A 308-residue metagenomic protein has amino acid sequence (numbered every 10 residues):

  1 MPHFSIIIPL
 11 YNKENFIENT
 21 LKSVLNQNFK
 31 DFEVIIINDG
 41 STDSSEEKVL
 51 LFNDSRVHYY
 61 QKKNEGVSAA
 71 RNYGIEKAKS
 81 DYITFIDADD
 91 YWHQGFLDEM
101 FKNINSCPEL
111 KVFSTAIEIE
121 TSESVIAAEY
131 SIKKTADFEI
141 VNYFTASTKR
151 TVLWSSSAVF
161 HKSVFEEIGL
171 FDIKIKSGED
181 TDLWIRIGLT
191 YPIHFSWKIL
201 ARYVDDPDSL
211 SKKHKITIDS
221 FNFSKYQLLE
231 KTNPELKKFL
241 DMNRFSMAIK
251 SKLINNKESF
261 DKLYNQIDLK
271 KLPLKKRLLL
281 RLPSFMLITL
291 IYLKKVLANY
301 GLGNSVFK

Functional and structural regions predicted by a protein language model:
M1-S23: N-proximal low-complexity "stem/linker" segments adjacent to membrane-targeting elements
S23, N38-E47, E65, D87: A conserved acidic beta->alpha catalytic loop
K62-A78, E99: Glycine-rich, basic loop-to-helix element that forms the pyrophosphate-binding segment of sugar-nucleotide handling
I83: Short aromatic/hydrophobic "clamp" motif used to bind/position activated sugar donors
G95-E129: Conserved donor NDP-sugar-binding/catalytic core segment of glycosyltransferases
T135-T217: Conserved nucleotide-sugar donor-binding catalytic segment
I199-P207, S211-K238, E258-L269: Catalytic core of nucleotide-sugar-dependent glycosyltransferases
N256-K308: Membrane-interface aromatic/basic loop that binds lipid-linked glycans or pyrophosphate carriers, typified by
